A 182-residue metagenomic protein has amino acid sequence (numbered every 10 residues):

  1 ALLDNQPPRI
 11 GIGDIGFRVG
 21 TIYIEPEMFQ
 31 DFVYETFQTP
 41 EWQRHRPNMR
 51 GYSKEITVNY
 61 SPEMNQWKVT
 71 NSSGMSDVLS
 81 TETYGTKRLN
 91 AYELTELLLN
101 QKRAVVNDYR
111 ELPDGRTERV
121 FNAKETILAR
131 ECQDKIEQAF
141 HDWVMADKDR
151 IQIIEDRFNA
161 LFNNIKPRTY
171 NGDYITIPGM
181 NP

Functional and structural regions predicted by a protein language model:
A1-N164: Charged, low-complexity intrinsically disordered regions
A160-P182: Conserved pre-motif I regulatory segment
